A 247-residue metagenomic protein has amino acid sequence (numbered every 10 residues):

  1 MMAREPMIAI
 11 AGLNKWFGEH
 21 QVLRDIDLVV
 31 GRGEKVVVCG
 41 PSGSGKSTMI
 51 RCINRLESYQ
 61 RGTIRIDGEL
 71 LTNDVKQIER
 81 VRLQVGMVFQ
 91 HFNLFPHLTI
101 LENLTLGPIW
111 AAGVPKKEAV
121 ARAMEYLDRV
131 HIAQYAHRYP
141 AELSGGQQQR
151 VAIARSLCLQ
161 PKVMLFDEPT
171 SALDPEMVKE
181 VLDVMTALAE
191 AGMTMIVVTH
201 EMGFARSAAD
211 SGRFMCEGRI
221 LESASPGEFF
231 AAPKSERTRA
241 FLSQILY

Functional and structural regions predicted by a protein language model:
E5-E217, L221-P226: ABC family nucleotide-binding domain
C216, S223, G227-Y247: C-terminal boundary and immediately downstream tail of ABC-type ATPase nucleotide-binding domains
